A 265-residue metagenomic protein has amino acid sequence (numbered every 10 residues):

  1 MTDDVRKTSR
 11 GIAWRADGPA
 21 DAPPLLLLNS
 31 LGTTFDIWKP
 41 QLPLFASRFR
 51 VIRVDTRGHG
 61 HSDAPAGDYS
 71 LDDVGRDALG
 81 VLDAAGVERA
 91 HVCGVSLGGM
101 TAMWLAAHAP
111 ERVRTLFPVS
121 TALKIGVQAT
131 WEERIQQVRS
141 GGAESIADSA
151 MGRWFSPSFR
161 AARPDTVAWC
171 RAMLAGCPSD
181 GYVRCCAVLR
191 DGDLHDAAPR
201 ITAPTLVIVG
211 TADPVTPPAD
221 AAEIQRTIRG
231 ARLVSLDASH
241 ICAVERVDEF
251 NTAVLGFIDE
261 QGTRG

Functional and structural regions predicted by a protein language model:
R10-G67: Conserved HGGG/HGGXW glycine-rich cap/lid loop of the alpha/beta-hydrolase fold
D55, H91, R114-F117: Residue in the alpha/beta-hydrolase core beta-strand immediately N-terminal to the catalytic nucleophile
D73-A90: Conserved acidic catalytic loop of the alpha/beta-hydrolase fold
M100-H108, V113-G142, A147: Flexible "cap/lid" loop of the alpha/beta hydrolase fold
G126-A129, G141-P199: Conserved alpha/beta-hydrolase catalytic His-Asp/Glu region
I201, V207-V209, D213: Short beta-strand/loop motif that positions the catalytic acidic residue of the alpha/beta-hydrolase fold
P214-D220: Conserved alpha/beta-hydrolase "acid-adjacent" motif
A231-G265: Catalytic active-site module of serine/aspartate enzymes centered on a nucleophile-bearing elbow/loop
